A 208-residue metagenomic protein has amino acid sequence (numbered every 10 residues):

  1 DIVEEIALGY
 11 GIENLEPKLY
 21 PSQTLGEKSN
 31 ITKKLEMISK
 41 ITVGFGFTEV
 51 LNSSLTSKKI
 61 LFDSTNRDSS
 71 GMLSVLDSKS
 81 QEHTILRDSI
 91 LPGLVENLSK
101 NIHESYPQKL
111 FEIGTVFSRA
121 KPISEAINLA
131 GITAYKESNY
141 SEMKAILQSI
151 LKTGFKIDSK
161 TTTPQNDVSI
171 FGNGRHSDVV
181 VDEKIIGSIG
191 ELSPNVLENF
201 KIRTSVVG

Functional and structural regions predicted by a protein language model:
D1-G208: Extended beta-strand-rich architecture
